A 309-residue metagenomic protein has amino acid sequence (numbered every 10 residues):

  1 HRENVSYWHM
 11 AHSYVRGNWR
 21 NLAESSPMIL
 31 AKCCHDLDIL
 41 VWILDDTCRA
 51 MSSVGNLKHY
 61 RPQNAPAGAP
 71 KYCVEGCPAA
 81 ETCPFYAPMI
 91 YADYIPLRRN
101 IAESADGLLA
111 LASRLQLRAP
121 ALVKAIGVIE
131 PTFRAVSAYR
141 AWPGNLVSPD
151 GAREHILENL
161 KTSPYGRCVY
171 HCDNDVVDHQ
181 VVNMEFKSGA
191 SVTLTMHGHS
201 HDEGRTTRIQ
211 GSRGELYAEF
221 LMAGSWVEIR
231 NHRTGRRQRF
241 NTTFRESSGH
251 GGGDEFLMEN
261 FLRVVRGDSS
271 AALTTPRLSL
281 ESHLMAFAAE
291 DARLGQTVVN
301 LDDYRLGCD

Functional and structural regions predicted by a protein language model:
H1-N159, Y165-G166, Q296: Predominantly a Rossmann-like dinucleotide-binding segment in NAD(P)-dependent oxidoreductases
S137-R140, G144-E154, E158-D309: C-terminal helical cap and adjacent loop that interface with cofactors, partners, or active-site loops
